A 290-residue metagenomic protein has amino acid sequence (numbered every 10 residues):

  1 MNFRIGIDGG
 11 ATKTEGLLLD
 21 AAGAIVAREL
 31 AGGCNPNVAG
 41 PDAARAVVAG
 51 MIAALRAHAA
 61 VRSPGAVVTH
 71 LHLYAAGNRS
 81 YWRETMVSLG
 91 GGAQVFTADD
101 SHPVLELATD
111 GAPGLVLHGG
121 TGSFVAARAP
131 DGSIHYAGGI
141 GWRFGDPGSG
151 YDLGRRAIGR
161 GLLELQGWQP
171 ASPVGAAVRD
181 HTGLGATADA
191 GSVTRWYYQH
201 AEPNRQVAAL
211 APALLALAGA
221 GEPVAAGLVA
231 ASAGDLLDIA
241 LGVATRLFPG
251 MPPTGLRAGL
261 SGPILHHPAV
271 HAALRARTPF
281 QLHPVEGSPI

Functional and structural regions predicted by a protein language model:
M1-V67, A108-L115, G161-I290: ATP-binding/phosphotransfer module of carbohydrate and carboxylate kinases, centering on a glycine-rich
T14, T69, T121-S123: Change "...and in nucleic-acid phosphodiester-cleaving endonucleases..." to "...and in nucleic-acid processing enzymes
A76-A171: Phosphate-binding/catalytic loop of phosphoryl-transfer enzymes
